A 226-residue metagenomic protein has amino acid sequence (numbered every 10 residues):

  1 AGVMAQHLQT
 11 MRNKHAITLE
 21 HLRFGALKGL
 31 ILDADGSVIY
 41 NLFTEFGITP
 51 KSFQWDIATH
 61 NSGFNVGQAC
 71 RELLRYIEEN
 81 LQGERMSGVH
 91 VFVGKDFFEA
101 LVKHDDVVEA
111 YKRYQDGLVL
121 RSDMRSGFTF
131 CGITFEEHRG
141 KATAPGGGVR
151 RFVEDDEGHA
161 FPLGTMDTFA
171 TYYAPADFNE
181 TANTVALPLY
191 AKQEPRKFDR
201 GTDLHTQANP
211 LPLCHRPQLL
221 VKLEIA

Functional and structural regions predicted by a protein language model:
A1-G47, I77-E99, R200-T206: Long, contiguous amphipathic alpha-helices that act as assembly "spine/axial" helices in icosahedral shell and virion
M11, S37-N41, N65, E137 (+1 more regions): Secondary-structure junction/capping motif
A26, D33-Y40, K103, Y114 (+2 more regions): Charge-rich, low-complexity amphipathic helices in intrinsically disordered tails/linkers adjacent to domains
I39-Q115: Extended, solvent-exposed, turn-rich assembly/linker loops in the middle of proteins
V108-A226: Sequence/fold signature of self-assembling virion shell proteins
